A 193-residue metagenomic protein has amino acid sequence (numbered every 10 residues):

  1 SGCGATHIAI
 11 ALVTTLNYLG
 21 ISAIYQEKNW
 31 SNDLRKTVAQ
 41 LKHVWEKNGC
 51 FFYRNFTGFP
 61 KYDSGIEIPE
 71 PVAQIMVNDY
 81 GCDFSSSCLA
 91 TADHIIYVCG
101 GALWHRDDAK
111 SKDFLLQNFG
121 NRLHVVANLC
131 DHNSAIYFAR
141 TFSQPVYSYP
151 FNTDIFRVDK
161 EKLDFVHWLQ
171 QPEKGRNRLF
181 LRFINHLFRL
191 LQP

Functional and structural regions predicted by a protein language model:
S1, P145-Y147, R189: Short boundary/hinge segments that flank catalytic cores
S1-C3, T14, Y18, S22-T91 (+1 more regions): P-loop/Walker-type NTP enzyme "switch/lid" segment
I8: Hydrophobic positions on the alpha1 helix immediately C-terminal to the Walker A/P-loop
D63-E67, A109-D113, E161-P172: Generic hydrophobic alpha-helical segments
P71-A73, V125-D131, L169-L179: Short secondary-structure transition/capping segments
I75-K160: Conserved catalytic-core segment of NTP-binding enzymes
R157-P193: NTP-binding/hydrolysis catalytic cores, primarily Walker-type P-loop NTPases
